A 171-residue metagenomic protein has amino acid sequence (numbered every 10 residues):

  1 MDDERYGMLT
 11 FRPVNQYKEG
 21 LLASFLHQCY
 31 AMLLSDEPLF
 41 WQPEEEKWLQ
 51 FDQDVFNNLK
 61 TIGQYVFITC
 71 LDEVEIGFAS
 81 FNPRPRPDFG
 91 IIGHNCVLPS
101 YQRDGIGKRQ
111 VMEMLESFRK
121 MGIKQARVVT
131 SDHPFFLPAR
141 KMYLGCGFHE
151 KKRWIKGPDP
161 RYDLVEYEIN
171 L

Functional and structural regions predicted by a protein language model:
Y6-L9, P13-G93, L98-P99, V111-M112 (+2 more regions): Acetyl-CoA-dependent GNAT
V74, S80, I155-R161: Conserved acyl-donor/pantetheine-binding loop and adjacent beta-alpha core of acyl/acetyltransferases and related
N95-R103, S131-H133: A short, internal acetyl-CoA/4′-phosphopantetheine-binding micro-motif in the GNAT/acyltransferase core
D104, M142-C146, R161-L171: Accessory recognition modules or surfaces
K108, H133-K152: Conserved active-site alpha-helix within GNAT-family acetyltransferase domains
F118-D132: Conserved GNAT acetyl-CoA-binding A-motif
V128-A139, K156-R161: Conserved beta-strand-loop-alpha-helix junction that forms the acyl-donor binding cleft
